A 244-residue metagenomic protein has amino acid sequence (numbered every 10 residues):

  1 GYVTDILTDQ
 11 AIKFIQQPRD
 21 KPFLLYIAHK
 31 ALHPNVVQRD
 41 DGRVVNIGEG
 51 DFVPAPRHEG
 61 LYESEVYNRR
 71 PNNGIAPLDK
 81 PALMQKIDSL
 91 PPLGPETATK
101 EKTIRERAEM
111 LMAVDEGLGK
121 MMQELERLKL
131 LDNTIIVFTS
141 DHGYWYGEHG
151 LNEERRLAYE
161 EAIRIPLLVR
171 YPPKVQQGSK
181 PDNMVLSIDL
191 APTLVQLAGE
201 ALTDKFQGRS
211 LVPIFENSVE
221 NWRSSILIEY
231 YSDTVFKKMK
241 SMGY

Functional and structural regions predicted by a protein language model:
Y2-I6, I12-K21, Y26-V185, L197-K205: Active-site-proximal cap/lid insertion segments
P22, H142-E148, I188-A191, Q196-Y244: C-terminal cap/loop subdomain of S1 sulfatases and analogous C-terminal strand-loop tails that border
